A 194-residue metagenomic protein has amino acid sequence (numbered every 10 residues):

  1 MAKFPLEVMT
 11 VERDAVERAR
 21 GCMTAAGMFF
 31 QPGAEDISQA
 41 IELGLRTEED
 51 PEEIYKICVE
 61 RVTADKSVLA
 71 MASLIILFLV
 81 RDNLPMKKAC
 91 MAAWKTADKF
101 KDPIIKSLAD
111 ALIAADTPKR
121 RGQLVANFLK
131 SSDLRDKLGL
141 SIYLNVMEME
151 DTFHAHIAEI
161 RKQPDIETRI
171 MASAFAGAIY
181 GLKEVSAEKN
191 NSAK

Functional and structural regions predicted by a protein language model:
M1-K194: Structured, active/binding-site neighborhoods that engage oxygen-rich ligands
